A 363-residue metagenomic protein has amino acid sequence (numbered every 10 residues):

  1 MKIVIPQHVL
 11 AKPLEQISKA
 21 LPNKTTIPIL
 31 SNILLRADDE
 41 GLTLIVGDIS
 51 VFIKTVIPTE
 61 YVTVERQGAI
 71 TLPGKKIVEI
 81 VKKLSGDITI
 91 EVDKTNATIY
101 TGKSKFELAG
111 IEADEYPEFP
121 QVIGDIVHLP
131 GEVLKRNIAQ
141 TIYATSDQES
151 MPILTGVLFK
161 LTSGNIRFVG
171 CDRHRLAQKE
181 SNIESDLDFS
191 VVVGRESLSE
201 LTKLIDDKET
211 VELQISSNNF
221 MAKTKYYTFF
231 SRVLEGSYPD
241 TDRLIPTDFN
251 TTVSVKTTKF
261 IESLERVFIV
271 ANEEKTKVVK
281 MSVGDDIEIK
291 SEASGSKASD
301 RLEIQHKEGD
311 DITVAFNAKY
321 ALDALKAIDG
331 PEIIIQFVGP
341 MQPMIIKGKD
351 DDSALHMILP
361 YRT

Functional and structural regions predicted by a protein language model:
M1-T363: Structural preference for solvent-exposed beta-strand-turn elements and adjacent flexible terminal/loop segments within
